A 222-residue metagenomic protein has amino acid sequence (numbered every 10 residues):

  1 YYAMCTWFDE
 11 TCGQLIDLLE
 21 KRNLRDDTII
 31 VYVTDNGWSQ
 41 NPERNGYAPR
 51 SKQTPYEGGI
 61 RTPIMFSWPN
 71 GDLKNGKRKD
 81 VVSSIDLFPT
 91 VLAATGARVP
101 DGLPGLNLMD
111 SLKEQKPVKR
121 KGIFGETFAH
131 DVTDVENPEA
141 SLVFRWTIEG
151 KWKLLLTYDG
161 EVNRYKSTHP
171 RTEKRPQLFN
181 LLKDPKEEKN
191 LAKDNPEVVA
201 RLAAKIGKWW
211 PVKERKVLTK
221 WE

Functional and structural regions predicted by a protein language model:
Y1-T28, G71, A94: A long, amphipathic alpha-helix that forms part of the scaffold/cap immediately adjacent to metal-dependent active
Y2, T6-D9, R78-V82, G102 (+1 more regions): Soluble non-cytosolic domains of exported or imported proteins
T6, E20, I60, F88-P89: Feature captures the catalytic ectodomains and active-site-proximal regions of enzymes that hydrolyze or transfer
L18-L73, V82-S83, T133: Histidine-centered active-site microenvironments of extracellular/periplasmic hydrolases and transferases
W38-R44, R50, D80, I85-F88 (+2 more regions): C-terminal cap/loop subdomain of S1 sulfatases and analogous C-terminal strand-loop tails that border
D184: Intrinsically disordered, low-complexity polar regions and short flexible loop motifs
K189-E197: Active-site-proximal N-terminal segment of extracellular/periplasmic enzymes that hydrolyze or transfer
